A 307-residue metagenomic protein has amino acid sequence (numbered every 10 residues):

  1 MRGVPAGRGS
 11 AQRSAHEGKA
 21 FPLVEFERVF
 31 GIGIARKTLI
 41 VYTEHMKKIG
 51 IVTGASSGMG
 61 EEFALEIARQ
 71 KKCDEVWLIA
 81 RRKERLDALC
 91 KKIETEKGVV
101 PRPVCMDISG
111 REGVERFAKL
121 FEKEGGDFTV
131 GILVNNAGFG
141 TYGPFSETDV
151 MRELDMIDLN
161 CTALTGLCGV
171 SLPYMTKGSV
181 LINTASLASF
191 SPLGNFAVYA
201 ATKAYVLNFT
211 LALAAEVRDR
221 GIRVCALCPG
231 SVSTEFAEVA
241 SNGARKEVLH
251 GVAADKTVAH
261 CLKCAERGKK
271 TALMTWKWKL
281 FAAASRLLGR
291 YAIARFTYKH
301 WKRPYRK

Functional and structural regions predicted by a protein language model:
S56-S57: Conserved glycine-rich cofactor-binding loop
K72-A88: Conserved glycine-rich Rossmann-like NAD(P)H-binding loop of the short-chain dehydrogenase/reductase
N136-T141: Conserved NAD(P)H cofactor-binding loop of Rossmann-fold oxidoreductase domains
P144-S146, R152-D155: Substrate-binding pocket helix/loop in short-chain dehydrogenase/reductase
C168, T202: Active-site helix of classical SDR
S186: Residue(s) in the substrate-gating loop at a strand-loop-helix junction that position the organic substrate next
A226, A244-A282: C-terminal helical subdomain
